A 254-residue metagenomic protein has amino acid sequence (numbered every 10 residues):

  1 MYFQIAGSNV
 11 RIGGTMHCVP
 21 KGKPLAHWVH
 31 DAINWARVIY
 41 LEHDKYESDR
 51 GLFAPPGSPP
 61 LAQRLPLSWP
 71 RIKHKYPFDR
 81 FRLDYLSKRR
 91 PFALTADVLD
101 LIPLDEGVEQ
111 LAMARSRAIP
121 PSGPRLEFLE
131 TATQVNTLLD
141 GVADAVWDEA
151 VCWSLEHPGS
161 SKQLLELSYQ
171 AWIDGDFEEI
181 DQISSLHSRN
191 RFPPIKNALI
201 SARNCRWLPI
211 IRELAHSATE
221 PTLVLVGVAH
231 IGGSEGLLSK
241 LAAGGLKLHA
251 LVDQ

Functional and structural regions predicted by a protein language model:
Y2-I195, L199: Structured, acidic catalytic/metal-binding patches in enzyme active sites
N197-Q254: A cross-kingdom marker for long, charged
